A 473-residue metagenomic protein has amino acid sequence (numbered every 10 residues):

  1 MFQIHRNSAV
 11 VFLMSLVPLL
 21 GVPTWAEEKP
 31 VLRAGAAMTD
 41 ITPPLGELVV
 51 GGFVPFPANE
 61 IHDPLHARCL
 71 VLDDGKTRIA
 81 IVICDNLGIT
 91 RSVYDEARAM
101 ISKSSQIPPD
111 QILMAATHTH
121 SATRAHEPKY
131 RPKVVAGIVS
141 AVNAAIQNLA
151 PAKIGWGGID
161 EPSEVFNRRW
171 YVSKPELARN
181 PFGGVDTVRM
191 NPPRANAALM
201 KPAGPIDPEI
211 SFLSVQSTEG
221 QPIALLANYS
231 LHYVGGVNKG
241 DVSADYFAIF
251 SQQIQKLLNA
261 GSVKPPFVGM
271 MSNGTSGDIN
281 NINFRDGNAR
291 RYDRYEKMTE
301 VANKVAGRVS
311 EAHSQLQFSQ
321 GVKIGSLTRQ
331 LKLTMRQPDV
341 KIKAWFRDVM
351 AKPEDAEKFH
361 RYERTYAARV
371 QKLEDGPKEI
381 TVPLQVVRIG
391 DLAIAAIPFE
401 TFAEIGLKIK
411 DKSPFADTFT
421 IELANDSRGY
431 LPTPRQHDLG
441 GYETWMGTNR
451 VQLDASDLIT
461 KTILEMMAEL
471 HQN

Functional and structural regions predicted by a protein language model:
M1-R6: N-terminal secretory signal peptides that target proteins for export/translocation
S8-G21: Bacterial N-terminal signal peptides
E27-A116, T123-V268, S272-E300, H313 (+1 more regions): Conserved beta-alpha junction segments in alpha/beta enzyme cores
V305: Anionic-ligand-binding alpha/beta catalytic cores of soluble enzymes and soluble regulatory domains that recognize
